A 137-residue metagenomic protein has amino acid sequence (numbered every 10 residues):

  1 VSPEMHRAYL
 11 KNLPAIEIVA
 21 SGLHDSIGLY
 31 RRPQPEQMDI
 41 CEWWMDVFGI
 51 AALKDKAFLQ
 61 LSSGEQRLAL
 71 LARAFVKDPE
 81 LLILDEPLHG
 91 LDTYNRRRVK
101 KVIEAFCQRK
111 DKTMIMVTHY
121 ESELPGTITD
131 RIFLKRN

Functional and structural regions predicted by a protein language model:
L10-G28: Q-loop/switch helix immediately C-terminal to the Walker
A20, P35-L53: Conserved ABC ATPase "signature" region
P33, A57-L61: Conserved ABC ATPase signature
L71-A72: Hydrophobic anchor residue at the start of the ABC signature
D78: Conserved catalytic motifs of ABC-family nucleotide-binding domains
L82-E86: Catalytic Walker B motif of ABC-type/P-loop ATPase nucleotide-binding domains
T93-N95: Helix N-cap at the start of a conserved alpha-helix in ABC-type nucleotide-binding domains
